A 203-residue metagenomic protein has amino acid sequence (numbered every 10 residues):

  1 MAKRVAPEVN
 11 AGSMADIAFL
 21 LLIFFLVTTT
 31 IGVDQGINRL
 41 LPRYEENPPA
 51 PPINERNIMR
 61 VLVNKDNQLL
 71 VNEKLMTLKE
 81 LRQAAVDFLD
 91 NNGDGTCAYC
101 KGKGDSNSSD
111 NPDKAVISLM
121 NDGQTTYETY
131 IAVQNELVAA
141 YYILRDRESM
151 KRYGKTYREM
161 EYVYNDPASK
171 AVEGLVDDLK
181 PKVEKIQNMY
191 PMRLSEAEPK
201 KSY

Functional and structural regions predicted by a protein language model:
M1-L40: Short terminal targeting/anchoring segments
I31-Y203: Long, low-hydrophobicity, acidic/polar, solvent-exposed interaction domains
